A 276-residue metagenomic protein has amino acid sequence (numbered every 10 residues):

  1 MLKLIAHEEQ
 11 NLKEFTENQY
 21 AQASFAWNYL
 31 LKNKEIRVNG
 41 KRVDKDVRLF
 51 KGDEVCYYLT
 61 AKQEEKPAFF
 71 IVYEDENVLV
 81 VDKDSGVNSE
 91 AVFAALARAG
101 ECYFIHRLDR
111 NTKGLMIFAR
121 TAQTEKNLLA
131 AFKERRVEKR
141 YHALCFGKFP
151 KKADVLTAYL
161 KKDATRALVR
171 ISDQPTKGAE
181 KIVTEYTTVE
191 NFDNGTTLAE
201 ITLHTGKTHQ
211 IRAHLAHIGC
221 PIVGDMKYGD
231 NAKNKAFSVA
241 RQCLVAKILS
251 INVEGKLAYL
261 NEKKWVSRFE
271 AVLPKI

Functional and structural regions predicted by a protein language model:
M1-R166, K177-E180, V272-K275: RNA pseudouridine synthases
M1-Y29, N194, H204, T208 (+1 more regions): Pseudouridine synthases involved in rRNA/tRNA modification
N39-K45, G195-L198, K235-A236: Short alpha-helix capping/helix-loop boundary micro-motifs
D44-R48, E200, R241: Short, surface-exposed secondary-structure edge patches
L79, Y141, G195-A199, K247: Short beta-strand micro-motifs in enzyme catalytic cores
R110, P150-K151, T165, E190-N194 (+2 more regions): Short, conserved beta-turn/loop elements at beta-strand boundaries and strand-helix junctions
A167-K177, F237: Short aromatic-glycine motifs in intrinsically disordered, low-complexity regions
Y186: Long C-terminal interaction/binding lobes of large macromolecular proteins
